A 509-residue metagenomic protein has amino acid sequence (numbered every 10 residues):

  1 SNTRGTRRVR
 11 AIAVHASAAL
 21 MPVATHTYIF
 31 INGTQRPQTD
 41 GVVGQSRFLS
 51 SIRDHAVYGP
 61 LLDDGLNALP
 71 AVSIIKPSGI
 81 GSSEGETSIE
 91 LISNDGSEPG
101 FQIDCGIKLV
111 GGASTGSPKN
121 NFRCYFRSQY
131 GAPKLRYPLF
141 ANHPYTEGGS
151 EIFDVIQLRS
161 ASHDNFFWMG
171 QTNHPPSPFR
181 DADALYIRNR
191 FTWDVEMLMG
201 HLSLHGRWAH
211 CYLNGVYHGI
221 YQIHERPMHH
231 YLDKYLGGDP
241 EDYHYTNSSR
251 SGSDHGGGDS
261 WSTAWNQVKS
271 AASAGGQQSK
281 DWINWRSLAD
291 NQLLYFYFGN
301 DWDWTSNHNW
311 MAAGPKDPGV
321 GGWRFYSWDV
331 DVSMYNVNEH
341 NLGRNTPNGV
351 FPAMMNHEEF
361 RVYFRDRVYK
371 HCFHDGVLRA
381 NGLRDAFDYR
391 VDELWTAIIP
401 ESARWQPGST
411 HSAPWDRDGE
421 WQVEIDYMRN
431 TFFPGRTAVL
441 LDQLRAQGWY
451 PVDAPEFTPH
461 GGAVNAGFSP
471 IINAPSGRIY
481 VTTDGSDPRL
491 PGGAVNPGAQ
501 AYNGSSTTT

Functional and structural regions predicted by a protein language model:
S1-S88, I92-G106, A313-G314, S412-V423 (+1 more regions): Short, compositionally stereotyped local motifs that mark structural "simplifiers"
T3, G65-N67, S82-S83, E98-F101 (+6 more regions): Extracellular/periplasmic catalytic domains that process cell-envelope and extracellular macromolecules
A11, E151-Y231, T246, S251-V377 (+2 more regions): Conserved kinase catalytic-core segment
R47-D63, F140-D154, S248-G252: Short, cationic low-complexity segments
I89, C124, G215: Conserved hydrophobic/aromatic pocket- or pore-lining residues that grip, position, or stack substrates in active sites
G106-G170: Conserved oxyanion/phosphate-binding beta-strand-loop segments in alpha/beta enzyme cores
V377-D416: Non-catalytic carbohydrate-binding regions of carbohydrate-active enzymes
